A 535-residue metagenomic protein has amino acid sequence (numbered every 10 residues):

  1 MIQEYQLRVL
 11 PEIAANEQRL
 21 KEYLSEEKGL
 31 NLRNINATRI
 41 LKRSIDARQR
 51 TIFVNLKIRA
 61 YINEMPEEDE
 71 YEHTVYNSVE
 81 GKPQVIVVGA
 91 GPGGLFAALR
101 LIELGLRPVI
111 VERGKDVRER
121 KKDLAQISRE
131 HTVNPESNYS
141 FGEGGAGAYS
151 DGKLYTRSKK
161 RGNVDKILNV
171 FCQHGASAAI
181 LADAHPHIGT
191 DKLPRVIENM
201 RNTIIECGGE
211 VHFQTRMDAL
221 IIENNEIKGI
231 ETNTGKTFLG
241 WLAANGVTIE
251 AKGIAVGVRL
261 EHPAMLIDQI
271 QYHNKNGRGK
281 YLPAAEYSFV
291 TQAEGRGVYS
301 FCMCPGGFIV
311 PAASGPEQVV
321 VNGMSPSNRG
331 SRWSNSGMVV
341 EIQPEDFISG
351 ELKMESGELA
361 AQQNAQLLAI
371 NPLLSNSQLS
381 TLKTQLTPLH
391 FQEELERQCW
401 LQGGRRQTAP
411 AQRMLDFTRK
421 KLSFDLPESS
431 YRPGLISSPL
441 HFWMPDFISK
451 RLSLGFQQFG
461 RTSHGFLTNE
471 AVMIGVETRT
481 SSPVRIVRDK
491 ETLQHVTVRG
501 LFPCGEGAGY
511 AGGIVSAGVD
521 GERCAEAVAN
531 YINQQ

Functional and structural regions predicted by a protein language model:
I2-V54, I58-Y149, K153, R157-V170 (+2 more regions): Residues forming the flavin
